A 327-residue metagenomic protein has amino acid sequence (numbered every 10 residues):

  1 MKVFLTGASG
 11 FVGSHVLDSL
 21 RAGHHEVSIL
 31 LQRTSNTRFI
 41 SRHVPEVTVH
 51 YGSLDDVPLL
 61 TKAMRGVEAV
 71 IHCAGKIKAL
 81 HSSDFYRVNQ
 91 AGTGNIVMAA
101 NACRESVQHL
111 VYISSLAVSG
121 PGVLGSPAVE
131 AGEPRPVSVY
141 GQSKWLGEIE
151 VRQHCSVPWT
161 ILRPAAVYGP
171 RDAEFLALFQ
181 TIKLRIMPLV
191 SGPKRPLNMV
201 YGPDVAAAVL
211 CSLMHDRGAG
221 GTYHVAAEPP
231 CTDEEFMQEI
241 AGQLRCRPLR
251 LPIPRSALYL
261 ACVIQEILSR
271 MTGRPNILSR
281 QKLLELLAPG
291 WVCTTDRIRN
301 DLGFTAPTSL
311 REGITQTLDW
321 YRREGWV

Functional and structural regions predicted by a protein language model:
V3-G23: N-terminal Rossmann NAD(P)H-binding glycine-rich loop of SDR-like oxidoreductase domains
N36, P45, Y51-A91, S119-P121: NAD(P)H-binding glycine-rich loop region in Rossmannoid oxidoreductase-like domains and their noncatalytic homologs
G94-V139, T160: Conserved Rossmann-fold NAD(P)-dependent oxidoreductase catalytic core, especially the SDR/UDP-sugar
R135-L162: Active-site Tyr-X1-5-Lys
W145, V157, G169-A177, P203 (+3 more regions): Glycine/proline-rich active-site loop of Rossmann-fold NAD(P)-dependent oxidoreductases
Q180-V200, D204, A208-S212, D216-R217 (+1 more regions): A conserved pocket-lining segment of Rossmann-fold NAD(P)-dependent short-chain dehydrogenase/reductase
H215-L278, R311, T315-L318, W326: Mid/C-terminal beta-alpha module of Rossmann-like enzyme folds, strongest in SDR-family dehydrogenases/epimerases
C293-D301, T305-V327: Amphipathic terminal alpha-helices
